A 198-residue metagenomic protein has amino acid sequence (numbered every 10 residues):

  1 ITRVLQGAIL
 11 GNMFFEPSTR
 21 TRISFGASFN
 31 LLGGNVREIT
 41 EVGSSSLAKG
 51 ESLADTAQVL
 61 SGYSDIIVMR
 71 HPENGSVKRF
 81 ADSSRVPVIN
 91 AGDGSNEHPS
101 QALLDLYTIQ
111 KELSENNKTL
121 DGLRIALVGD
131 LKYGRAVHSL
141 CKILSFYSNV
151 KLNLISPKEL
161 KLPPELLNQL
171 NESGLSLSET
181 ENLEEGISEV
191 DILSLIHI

Functional and structural regions predicted by a protein language model:
I1-I23: Positively charged, low-complexity intrinsically disordered leader regions
L32, Y63, S83-R85, S148 (+1 more regions): Short, structured coil segments at secondary-structure junctions
A48, D65-I143: Anion-binding alpha/beta catalytic cores of soluble intermediary-metabolism enzymes, centered on
L60, F80, E185-G186: Structural alpha-helical scaffold elements that stabilize or flank donor/cofactor-binding regions in carbohydrate
S64, V190: An anion/phosphate-binding loop that grips the pyrophosphate of nucleotide cofactors and donors
Y147-N168: NAD(P)-binding Rossmann-fold cofactor-contacting core
L175-E189: Short acidic low-complexity segments
I196-I198: Conserved small/polar residues in nucleotide/adenosyl-binding loops
